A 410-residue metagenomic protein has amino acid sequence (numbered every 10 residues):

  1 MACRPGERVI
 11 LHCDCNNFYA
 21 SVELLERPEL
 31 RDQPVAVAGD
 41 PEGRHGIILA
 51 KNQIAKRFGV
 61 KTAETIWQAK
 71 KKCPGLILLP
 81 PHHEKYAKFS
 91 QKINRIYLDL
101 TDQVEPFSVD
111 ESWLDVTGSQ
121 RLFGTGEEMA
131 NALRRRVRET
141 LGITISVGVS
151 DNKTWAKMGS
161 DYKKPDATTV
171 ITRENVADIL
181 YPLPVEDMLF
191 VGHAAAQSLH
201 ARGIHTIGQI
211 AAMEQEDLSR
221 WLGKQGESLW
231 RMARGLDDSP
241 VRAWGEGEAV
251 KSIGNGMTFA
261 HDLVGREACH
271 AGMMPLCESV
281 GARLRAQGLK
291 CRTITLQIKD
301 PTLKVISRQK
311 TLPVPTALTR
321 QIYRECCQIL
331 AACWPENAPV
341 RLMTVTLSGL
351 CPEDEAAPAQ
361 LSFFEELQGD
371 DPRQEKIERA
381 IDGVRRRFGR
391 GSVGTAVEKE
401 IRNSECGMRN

Functional and structural regions predicted by a protein language model:
M1-R231, W244, A282, Q368-N403 (+1 more regions): Gly/Gly-Pro- and Ser/Thr-rich, intrinsically disordered tail segments characteristic of DNA damage-repair and tolerance
C3-R4, H12, D187, A195-V340: DNA-contacting surface of Y-family translesion DNA polymerases
Q33, I145, D166, R292-I294 (+2 more regions): Change "...and in nucleic-acid phosphodiester-cleaving endonucleases..." to "...and in nucleic-acid processing enzymes
F107-E111, S150-K153, L289-T293, A338-L342: Short Gly/Ser/Thr- and Asp/Glu-enriched loop/turn motifs at secondary-structure junctions
S112-G118, S307-K310, Q360-E365: Short, hydrophobic beta-strand segments
G118-Q120, N152-A156, K299-L303, S348-E353: Short, internal active-site loops enriched in acidic
K157-G159, S307-R308, E355-A356: Short, well-ordered secondary-structure micro-motifs
V314-N410: Acidic, metal-coordinating catalytic segment for phosphate/diphosphate chemistry, firing primarily on the Nudix
